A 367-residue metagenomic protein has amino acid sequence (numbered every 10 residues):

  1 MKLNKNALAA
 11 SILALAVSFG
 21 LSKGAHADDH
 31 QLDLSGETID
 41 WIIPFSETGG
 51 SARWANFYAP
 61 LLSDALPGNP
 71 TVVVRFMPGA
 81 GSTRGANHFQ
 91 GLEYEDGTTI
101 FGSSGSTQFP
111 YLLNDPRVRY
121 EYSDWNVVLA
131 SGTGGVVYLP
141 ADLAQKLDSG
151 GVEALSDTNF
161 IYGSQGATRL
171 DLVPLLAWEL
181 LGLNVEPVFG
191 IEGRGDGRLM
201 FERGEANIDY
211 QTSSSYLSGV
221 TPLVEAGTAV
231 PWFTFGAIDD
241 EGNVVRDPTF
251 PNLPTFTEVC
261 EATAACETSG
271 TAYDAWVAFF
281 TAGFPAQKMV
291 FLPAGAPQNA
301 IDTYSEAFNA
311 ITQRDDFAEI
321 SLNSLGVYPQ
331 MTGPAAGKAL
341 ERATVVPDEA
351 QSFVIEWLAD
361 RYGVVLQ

Functional and structural regions predicted by a protein language model:
M1-G36, R361-Q367: Short, low-complexity disordered leader/linker segments with a strong preference for bacterial N-terminal type II
H30-I39, D64-N69, H88-T99, Y111-E205 (+4 more regions): Hinge/capping helix and adjacent helix->loop/strand transition within the periplasmic-binding protein
I39-Y58, G79-G81, G163-R169: Extracytoplasmic "Venus flytrap"
W54-Y58, A80-T83, G97-P110, L129-T133 (+2 more regions): Ligand-binding clamshell of periplasmic/extracellular solute-binding protein-like
N69-N87: Early extracytoplasmic/lumenal segment of secretory-pathway proteins
V220-T312, W357-Q367: C-terminal lobe and pocket-closing loops of periplasmic/extracytoplasmic Venus-flytrap solute-binding proteins
G236-V244, F256, N309, Q313 (+1 more regions): Mature extracytoplasmic/periplasmic domains
M331-Q367: Extracellular/periplasmic bilobal clamshell ligand-binding domains
